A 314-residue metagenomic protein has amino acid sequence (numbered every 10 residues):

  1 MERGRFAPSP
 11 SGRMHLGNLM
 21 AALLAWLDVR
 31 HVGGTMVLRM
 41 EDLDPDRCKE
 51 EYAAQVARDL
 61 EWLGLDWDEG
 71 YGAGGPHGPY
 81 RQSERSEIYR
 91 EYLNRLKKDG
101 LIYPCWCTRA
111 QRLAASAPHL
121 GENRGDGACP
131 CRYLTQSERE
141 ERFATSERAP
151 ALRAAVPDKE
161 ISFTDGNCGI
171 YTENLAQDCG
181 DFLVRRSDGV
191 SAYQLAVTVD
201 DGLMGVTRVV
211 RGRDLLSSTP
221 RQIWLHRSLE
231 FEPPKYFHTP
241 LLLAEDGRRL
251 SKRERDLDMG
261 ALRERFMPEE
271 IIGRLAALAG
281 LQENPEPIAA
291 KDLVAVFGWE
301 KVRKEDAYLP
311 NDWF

Functional and structural regions predicted by a protein language model:
M1-A117, R213-D214, S218-F231: N-terminal Rossmann-like or analogous alpha/beta NTP/dinucleotide-binding catalytic cores that position adenine
M1-R13, H31, M36, L63 (+4 more regions): Non-catalytic terminal extensions that flank enzyme cores
D44-A54, A244-D246, A295-K304: Short, mixed-charge aromatic SLiMs
A53, S86, R109, A128 (+4 more regions): Alpha-helix initiation and N-capping motif
Q55-L63, S86-E91, E122-Y133, R255-A261 (+1 more regions): Short, structured secondary-structure boundary patches
W67-Y71, P233-Y236, Q282-I288: Short, surface-exposed acidic
P79-R95, A117-G125, P150-D158, L278-V294: Short secondary-structure transition/capping segments
R109-S251, D258-L262, P310, F314: Active-site cores that bind ATP or allylic diphosphates and position pyrophosphate for catalysis
